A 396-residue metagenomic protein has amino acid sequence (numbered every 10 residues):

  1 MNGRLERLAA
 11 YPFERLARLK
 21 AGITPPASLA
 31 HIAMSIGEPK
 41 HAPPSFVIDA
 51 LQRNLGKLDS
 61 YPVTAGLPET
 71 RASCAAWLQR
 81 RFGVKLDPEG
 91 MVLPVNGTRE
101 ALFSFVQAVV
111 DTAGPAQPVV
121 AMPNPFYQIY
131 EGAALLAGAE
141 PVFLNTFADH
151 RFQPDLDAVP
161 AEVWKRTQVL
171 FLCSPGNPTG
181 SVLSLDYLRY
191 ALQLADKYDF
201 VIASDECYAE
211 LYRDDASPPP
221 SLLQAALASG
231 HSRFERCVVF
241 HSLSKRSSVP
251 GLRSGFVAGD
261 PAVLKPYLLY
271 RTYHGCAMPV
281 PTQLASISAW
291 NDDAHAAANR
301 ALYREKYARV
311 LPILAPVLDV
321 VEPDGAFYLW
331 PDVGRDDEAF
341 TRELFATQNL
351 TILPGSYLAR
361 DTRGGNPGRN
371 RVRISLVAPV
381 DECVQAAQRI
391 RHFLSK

Functional and structural regions predicted by a protein language model:
R4-P12, I23-N54, E69, R81 (+1 more regions): PLP-dependent class I/II
K57-S60, S73-A76, R80: Glycine-rich loop-to-alpha-helix module at the N-terminal edge of alpha/beta enzyme cores
Y61-P62, A297: Short, surface-exposed loop/turn segments at secondary-structure junctions
V63-L67: A short, structured active-site edge motif that brings together acidic residues
